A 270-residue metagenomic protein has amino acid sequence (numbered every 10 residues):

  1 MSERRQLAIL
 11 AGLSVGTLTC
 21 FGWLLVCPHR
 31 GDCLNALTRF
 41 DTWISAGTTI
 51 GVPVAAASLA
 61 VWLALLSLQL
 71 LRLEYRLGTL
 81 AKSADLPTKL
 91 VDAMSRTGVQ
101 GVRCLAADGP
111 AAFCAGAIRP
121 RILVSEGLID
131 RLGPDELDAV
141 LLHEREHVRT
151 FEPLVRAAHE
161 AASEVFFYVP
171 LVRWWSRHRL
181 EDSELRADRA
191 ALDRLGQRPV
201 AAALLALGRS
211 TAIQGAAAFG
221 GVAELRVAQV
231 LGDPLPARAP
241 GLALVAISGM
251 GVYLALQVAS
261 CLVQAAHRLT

Functional and structural regions predicted by a protein language model:
M1-L105, A237-T270: Hydrophobic or amphipathic, alpha-helical segments that drive membrane association/targeting
S2-R5, C27-H29, S67-R156, W174-P240: Polar-ligand-bearing catalytic/cofactor-coordination segments of membrane-embedded or membrane-tethered inner-membrane
F21, F40, F113, F151 (+2 more regions): Phenylalanine-focused residue identity feature
V155-E164: Basic, amphipathic juxtamembrane/active-site segments that coordinate anionic phosphate or diphosphate groups
A161, R179, D193, Q257-A259 (+1 more regions): A broadly tuned preference for mixed-charge, low-complexity surface segments
S163-H178: Solvent-exposed, charged amphipathic helical/linker segments at domain boundaries
F166, P170, P199, L254-C261: Transmembrane alpha-helix boundary/anchor motif
